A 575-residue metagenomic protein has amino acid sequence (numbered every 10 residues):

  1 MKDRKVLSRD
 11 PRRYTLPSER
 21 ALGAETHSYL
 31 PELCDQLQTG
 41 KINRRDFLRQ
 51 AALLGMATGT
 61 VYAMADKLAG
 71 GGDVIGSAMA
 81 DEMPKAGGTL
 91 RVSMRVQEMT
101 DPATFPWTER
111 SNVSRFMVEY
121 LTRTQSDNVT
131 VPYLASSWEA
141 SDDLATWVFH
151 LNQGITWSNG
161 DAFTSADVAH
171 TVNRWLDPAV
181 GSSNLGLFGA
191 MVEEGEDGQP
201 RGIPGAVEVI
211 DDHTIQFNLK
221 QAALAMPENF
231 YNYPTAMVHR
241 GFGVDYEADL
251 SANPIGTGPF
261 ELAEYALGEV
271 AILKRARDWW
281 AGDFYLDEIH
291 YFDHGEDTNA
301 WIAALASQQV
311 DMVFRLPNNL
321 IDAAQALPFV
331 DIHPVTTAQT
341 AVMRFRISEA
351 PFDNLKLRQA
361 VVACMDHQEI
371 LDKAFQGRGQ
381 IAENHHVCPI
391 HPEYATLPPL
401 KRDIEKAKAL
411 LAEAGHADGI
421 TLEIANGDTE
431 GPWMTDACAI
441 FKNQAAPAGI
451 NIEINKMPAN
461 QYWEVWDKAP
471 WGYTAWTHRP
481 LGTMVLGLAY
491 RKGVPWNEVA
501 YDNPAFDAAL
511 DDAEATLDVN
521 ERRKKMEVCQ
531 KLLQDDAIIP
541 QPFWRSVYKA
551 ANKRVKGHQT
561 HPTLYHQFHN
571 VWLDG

Functional and structural regions predicted by a protein language model:
M1-D46, A69-G70: N-terminal secretory signal peptides
A52-L54, T58-V74, A266, C364-E393 (+3 more regions): Detector for C-terminal structural segments
S93-D142, N173, V180, N253-G256: N-terminal lobe/hinge region of extracytoplasmic solute-binding protein
R95-N112, L134, D161, N184 (+3 more regions): A structural "hinge/loop" feature
S137-S183, Q216, W301-A304, P351: Aromatic- and charge-enriched surface segment that lines or borders ligand/interaction sites
H150, L185-R240: Surface-exposed binding/hinge segments that line and control ligand-binding clefts or catalytic entry sites
V244, A248-S251, A276-A323, P334 (+1 more regions): Ligand-site clamp/hinge motif
F260, I381-E413, T429-D436: Structural transition elements
